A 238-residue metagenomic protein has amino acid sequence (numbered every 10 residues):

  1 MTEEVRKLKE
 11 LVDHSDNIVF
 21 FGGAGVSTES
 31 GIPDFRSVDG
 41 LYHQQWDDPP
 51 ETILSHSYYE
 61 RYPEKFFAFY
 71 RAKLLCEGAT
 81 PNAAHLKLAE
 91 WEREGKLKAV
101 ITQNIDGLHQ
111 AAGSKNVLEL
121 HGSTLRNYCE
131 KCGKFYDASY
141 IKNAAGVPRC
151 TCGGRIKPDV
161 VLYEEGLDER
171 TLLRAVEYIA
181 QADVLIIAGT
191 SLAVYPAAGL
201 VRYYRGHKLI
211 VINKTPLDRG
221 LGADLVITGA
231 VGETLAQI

Functional and structural regions predicted by a protein language model:
M1-I238: Conserved catalytic core of sirtuin-type NAD+-dependent deacylases
